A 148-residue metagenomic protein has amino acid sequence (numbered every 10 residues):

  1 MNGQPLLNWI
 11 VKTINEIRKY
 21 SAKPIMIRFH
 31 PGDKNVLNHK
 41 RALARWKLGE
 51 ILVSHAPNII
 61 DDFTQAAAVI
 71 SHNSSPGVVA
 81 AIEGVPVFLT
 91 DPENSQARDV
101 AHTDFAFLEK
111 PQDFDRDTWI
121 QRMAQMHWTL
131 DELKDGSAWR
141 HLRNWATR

Functional and structural regions predicted by a protein language model:
M1-P5: Surface-exposed cleft-lining segments at the edges of enzyme active sites
L7-I10: Mid-to-C-terminal functional-domain signal that highlights helix-capping/loop sites within ligand-binding modules
K12, K19, D61, Q121 (+1 more regions): Charged/polar, solvent-exposed surface patches and flexible loops
I14-H55: Catalytic donor nucleotide-activated moiety binding site of glycosyltransferases and closely related
K23-I25, I51, V87, D117-H127: Hydrophobic anchor at the start of a short beta-strand that flanks the dinucleotide cofactor-binding loop
A42-S54, V85-V87, D99-L108: Active-site regions of enzymes building and remodeling cell-envelope glycoconjugates
A56-A101: A donor-sugar binding/catalytic signature common to diverse glycosyltransferases and related nucleotide-sugar
A97-R148: Leloir-type glycosyltransferase catalytic cores
